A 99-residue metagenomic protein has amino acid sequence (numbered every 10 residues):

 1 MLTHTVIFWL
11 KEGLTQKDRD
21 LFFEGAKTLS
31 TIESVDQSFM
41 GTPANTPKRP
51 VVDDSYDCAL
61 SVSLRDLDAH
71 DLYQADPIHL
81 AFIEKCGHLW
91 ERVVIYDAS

Functional and structural regions predicted by a protein language model:
M1-S61, R65-L72, S99: Short S/T/G/P-rich N-terminal loop/turn motif that feeds into the first structured element of a domain
S61-V93: C-terminal structural segments of small proteins and small subunits
H88, A98-S99: Short alpha-helix boundary/capping motifs
